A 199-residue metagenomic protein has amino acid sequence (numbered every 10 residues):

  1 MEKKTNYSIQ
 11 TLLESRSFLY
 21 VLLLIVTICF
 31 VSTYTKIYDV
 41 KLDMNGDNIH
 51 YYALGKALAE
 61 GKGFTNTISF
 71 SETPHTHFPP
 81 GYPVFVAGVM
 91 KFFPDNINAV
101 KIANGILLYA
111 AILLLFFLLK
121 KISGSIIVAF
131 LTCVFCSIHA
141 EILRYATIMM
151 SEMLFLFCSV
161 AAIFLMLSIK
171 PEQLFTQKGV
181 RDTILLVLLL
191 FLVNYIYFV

Functional and structural regions predicted by a protein language model:
M1-Y34, V180-R181: Start-transfer (signal-anchor) and selected internal transmembrane alpha helices of multi-pass inner/ER membrane
Q10-E14, F93, L114-A129, S168-I169: Transmembrane alpha-helical segments of multipass membrane enzymes and assembly factors that act on membrane-embedded
V31-Y34, I49-P74, G81-V84: Extracytosolic helix-loop segments that constitute the early lumenal/periplasmic catalytic or substrate-binding loops
P80-A87, F92-A110, Y145, M149: Loop-to-helix entry region of an early transmembrane alpha helix in multi-pass inner-membrane enzymes
V100-L107, L131-M166, V193-V199: Multi-pass, polyprenyl lipid-linked donor-dependent membrane glycosyltransferases
I102-S123, A161: Transmembrane-helix motifs of polytopic, lipid-linked glycan transferases
L115-I138, L156-F157, Q177, R181: Transmembrane-helix signature of polytopic, membrane-embedded enzymes that assemble or transfer cell-envelope glycans
K121-S123, A162-T183, V193: Membrane-interface transmembrane helices that cradle and orient dolichyl/undecaprenyl
